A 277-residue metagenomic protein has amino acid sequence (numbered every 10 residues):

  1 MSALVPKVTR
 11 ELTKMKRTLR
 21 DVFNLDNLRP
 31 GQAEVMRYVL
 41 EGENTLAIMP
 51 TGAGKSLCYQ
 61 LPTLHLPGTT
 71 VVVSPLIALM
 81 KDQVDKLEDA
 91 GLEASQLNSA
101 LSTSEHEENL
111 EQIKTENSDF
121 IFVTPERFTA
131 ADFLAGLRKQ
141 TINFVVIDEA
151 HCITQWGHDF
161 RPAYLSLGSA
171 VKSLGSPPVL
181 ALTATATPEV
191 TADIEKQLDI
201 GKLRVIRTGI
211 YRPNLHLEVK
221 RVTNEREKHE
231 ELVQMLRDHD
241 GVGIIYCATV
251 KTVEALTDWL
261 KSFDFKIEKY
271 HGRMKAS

Functional and structural regions predicted by a protein language model:
S2-V5: Interdomain "pre-motor" coupling segment immediately N-terminal to P-loop NTPase/helicase cores
V8-T9, T13-D21, D26-P30, E34-S56 (+2 more regions): Helicase motor core with emphasis on the C-terminal RecA-like subdomain
T70: Active-site cofactor/substrate anionic-group-binding motifs, chiefly glycine- and Lys/Arg-rich phosphate-binding loops
